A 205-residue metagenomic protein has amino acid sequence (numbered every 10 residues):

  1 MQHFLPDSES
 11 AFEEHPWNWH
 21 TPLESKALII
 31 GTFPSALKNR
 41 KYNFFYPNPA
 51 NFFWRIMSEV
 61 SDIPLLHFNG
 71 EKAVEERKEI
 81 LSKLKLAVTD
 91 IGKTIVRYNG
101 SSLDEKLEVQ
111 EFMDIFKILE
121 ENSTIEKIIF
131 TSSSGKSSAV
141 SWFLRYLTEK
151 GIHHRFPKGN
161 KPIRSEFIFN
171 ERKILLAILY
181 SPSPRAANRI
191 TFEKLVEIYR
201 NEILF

Functional and structural regions predicted by a protein language model:
M1-N18, L23-E24, L37-R40, P47-P49 (+2 more regions): C-terminal capping/extension of enzyme domains
H15-T21, K72-S82, L119: Short amphipathic alpha-helices and their capping/turn segments at secondary-structure boundaries
K26-A27, K127: Structural motif
I29-T32: N-terminal nucleotide-binding beta1-loop-alpha1 segment
K38-L107: Short, surface-exposed acidic-centric catalytic microdomains
R55-E59, K117, S181: Residue-level signal for well-ordered alpha-helical scaffold segments within enzymatic catalytic domains
K83-Y146: Internal catalytic-core helix/loop-beta-alpha segment that presents or stabilizes conserved functional determinants
